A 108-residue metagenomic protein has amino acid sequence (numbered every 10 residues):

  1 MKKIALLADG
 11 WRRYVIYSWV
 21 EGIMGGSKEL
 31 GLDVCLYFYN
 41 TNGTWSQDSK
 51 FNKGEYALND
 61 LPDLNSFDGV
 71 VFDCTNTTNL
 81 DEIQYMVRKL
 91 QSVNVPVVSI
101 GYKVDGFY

Functional and structural regions predicted by a protein language model:
M1-Y108: Alpha-helical recognition/docking segments in bacterial nutrient-uptake and carbohydrate-utilization systems
